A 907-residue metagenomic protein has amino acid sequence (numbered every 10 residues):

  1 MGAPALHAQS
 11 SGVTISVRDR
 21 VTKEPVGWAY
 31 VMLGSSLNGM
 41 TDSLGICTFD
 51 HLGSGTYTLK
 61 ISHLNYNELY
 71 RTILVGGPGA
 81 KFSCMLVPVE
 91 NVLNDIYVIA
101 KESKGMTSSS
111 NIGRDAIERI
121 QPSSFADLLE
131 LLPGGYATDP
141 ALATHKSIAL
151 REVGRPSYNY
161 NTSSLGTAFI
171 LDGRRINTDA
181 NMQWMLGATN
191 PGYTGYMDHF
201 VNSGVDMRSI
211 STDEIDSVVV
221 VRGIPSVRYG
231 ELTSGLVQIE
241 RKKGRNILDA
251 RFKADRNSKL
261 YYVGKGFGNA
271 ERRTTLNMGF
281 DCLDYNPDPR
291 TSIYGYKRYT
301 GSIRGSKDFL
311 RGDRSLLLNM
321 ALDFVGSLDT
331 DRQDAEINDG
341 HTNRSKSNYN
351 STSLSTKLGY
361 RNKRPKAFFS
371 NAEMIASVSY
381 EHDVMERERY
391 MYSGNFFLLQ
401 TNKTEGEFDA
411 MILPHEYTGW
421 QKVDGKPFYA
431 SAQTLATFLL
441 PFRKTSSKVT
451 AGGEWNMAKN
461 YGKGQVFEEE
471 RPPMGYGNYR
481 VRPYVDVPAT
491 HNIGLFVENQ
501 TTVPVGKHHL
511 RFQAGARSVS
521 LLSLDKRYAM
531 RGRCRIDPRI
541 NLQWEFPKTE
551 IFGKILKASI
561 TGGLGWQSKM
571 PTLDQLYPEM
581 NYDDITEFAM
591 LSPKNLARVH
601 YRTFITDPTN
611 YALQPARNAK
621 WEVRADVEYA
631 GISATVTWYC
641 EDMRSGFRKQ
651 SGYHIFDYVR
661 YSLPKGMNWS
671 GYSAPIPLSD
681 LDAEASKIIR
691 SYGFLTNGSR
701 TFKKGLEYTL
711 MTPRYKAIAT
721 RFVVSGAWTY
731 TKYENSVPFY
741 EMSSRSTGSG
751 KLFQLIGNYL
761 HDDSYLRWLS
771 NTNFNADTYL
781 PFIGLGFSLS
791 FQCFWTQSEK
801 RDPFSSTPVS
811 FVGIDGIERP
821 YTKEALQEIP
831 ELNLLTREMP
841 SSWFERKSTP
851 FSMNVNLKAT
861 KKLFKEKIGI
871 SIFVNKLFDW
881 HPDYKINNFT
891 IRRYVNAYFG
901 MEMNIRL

Functional and structural regions predicted by a protein language model:
S16-V21, Y30-M32, S62-L64, G76-E118: Short, acidic, small-residue-rich periplasmic hinge/interaction motif at the N-terminus of Gram-negative outer-membrane
D50, R174-V221: Short acidic/polar hinge/loop motifs at secondary-structure boundaries that mediate gating or recognition
K81-M85, F125-L128, S147-A149, I170 (+2 more regions): N-terminal periplasmic accessory domains that precede and gate Gram-negative outer-membrane beta-barrel machines
A126, E130-T189: Extracytoplasmic beta-strand/coil segments of soluble accessory domains associated with Gram-negative outer-membrane
I215, D249-D284, T291-I375: Transmembrane beta-barrel wall of Gram-negative outer-membrane proteins
R311-G326, S345-Y528, R533, K548 (+1 more regions): Face-selective signature of the C-terminal outer-membrane beta-barrel domain
G506-K507, F512, C640, R660-S805: Gram-negative outer-membrane beta-barrel transporters
S568, M643-S645, S651, C793-R837 (+2 more regions): C-terminal beta-signal and adjacent terminal beta-strands/loops of Gram-negative outer-membrane beta-barrel proteins
